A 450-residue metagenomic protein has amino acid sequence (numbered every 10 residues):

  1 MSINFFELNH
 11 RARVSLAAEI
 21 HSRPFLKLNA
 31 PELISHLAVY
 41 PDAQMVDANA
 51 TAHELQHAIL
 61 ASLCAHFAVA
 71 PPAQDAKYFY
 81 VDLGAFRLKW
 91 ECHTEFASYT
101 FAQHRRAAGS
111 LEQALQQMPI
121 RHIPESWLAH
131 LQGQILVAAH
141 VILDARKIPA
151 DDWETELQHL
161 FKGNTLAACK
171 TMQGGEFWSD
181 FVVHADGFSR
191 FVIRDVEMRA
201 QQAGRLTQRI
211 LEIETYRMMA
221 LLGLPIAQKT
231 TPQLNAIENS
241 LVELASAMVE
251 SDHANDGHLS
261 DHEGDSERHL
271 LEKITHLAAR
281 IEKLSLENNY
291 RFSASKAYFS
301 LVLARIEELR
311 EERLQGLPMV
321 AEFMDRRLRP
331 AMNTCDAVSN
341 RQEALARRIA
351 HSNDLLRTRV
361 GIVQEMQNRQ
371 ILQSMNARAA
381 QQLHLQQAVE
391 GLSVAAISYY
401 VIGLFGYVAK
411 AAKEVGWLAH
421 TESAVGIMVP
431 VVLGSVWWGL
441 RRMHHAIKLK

Functional and structural regions predicted by a protein language model:
M1-V137: N-terminal pre-transmembrane cytosolic regions of membrane proteins
H21, T94, Q201, P225 (+6 more regions): Charged, alpha-helix-enriched surfaces in structured cytosolic catalytic cores of large nucleotide-utilizing machines
A102-E272: Extended alpha-helical interaction modules
V183-R199, K229-L234, E238, I281-L309 (+1 more regions): Short, positively charged
E243, A247-E250, L301-A304, E308 (+2 more regions): Conserved helix-loop functional segments at active or binding sites
H269-I402: Membrane-associated alpha-helical segments
A380-K450: Alpha-helical transmembrane anchor segments
